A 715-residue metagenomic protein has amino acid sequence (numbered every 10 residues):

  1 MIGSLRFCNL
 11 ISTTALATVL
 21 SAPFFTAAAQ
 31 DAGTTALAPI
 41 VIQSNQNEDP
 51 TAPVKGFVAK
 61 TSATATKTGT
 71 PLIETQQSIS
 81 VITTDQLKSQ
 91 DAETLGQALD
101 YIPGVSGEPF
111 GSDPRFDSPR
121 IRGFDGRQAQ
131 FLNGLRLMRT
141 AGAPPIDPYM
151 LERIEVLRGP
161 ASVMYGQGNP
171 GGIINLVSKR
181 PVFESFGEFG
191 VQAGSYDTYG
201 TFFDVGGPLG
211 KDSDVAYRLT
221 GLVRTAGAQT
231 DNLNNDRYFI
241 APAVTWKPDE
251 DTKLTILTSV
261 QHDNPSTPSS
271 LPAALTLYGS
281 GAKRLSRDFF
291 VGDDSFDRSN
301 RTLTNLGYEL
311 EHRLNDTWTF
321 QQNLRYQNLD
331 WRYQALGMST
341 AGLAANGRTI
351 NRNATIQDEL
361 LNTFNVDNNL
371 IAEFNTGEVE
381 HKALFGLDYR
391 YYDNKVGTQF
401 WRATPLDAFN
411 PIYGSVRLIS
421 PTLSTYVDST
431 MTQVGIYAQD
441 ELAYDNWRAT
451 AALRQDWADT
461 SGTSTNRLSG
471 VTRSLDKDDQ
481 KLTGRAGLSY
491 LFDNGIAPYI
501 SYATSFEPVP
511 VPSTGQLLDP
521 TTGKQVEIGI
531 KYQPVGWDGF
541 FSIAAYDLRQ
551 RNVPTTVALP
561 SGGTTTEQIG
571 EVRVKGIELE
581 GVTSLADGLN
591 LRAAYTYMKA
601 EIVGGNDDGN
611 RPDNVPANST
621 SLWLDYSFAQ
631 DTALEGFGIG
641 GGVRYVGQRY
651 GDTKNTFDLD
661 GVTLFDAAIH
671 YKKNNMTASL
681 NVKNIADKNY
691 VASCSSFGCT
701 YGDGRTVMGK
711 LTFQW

Functional and structural regions predicted by a protein language model:
A38-E184, F189, S505, I528: Acidic, small-polar-rich N-terminal luminal/periplasmic segments of exported/outer-membrane proteins
M150-E152, V163-P242, P248-T252, T304 (+1 more regions): Outer-membrane beta-barrel translocator/receptor signature
R224-A228, I240-K247, D251-R313, D330-L361 (+2 more regions): Acidic/polar loop-and-plug regions of large Gram-negative outer-membrane beta-barrel proteins
T245-D249, L361, E380-Y392, V427-Q550 (+1 more regions): Structural signature of Gram-negative outer-membrane beta-barrels, strongest in the C-terminal barrel of TonB-dependent
L306-N328, R352-T465: Face-selective signature of the C-terminal outer-membrane beta-barrel domain
E311-N315, T319-R325, L329-G337, P498 (+3 more regions): Membrane-embedded beta-barrel scaffold of Gram-negative outer-membrane proteins
N446, D547, E567-T653, K710-Q714: Gram-negative outer-membrane beta-barrel transporters
R549, R644-K654, H670-W715: C-terminal beta-signal and adjacent terminal beta-strands/loops of Gram-negative outer-membrane beta-barrel proteins
